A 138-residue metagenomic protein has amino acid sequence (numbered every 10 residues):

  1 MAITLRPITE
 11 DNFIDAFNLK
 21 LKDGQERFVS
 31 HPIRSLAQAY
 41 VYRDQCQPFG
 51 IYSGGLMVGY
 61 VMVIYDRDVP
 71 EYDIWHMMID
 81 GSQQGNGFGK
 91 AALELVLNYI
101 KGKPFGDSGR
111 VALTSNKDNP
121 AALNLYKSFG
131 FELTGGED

Functional and structural regions predicted by a protein language model:
I3, P7-H76, D80-S82, L93 (+2 more regions): Acetyl-CoA-dependent GNAT
D80-N86, K117-D118: Active-site acidic-Proline motif in GNAT/NAT acetyltransferases
G87, F105, G130: Short glycine-rich hinge loops at helix-strand junctions in the catalytic core of two-component histidine kinases
K90: Residues forming the Rossmann-fold NAD(P)(H) cofactor-binding site
L93, N119-A122, D138: Short glycine/proline-centered loop/turn elements that form peptide/ligand docking sites
D107-L123: Conserved beta-strand-loop-alpha-helix junction that forms the acyl-donor binding cleft
A112-T114, K127-D138: Conserved catalytic-core motifs of GNAT/GCN5-like acyltransferases
